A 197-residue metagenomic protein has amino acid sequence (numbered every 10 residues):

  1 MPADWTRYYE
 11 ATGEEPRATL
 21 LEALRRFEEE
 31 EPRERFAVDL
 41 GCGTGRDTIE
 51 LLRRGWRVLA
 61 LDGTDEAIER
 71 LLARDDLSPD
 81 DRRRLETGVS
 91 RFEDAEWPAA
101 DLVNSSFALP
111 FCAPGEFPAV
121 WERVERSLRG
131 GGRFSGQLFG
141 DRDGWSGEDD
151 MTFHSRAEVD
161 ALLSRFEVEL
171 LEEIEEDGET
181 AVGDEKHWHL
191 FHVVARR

Functional and structural regions predicted by a protein language model:
M1-R35, G43-E96, G115-A119, R133-R197: Class I (Rossmann-like) S-adenosyl-L-methionine-dependent methyltransferase catalytic domain, capturing the SAM-binding
L40: Conserved beta-strand/loop positions that form the S-adenosyl-L-methionine
N104: A conserved beta-strand element that flanks and buttresses the S-adenosyl-L-methionine
F107-A108: Short catalytic micro-motifs in class I SAM-dependent methyltransferases
F111: ABC ATPase nucleotide-binding domain "signature" loop
P118-G130: A short glycine-rich, Lys/Arg-flanked "PGG" loop and its adjoining helix->strand segment in the class I
